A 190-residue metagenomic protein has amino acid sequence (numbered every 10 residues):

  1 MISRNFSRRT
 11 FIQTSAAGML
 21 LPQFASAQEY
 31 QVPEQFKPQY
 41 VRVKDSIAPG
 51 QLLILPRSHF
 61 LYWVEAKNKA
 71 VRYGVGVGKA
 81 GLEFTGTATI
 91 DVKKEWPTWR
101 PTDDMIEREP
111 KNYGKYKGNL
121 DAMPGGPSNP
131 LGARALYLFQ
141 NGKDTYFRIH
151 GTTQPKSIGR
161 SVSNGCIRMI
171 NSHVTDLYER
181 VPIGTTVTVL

Functional and structural regions predicted by a protein language model:
M1-G18: N-terminal secretory signal peptides and thylakoid transit peptides that target proteins across membranes
N5, P130, R168: Short aromatic/basic micro-patch
Q23-A27: Sec/Tat signal peptide C-region and signal peptidase I cleavage site
V32-F147: Gly/Pro-biased beta-strand-loop elements
N141-K143, Q154-K156, V174: Short Gly/Pro-enriched loop/turn and capping motifs at secondary-structure junctions
H150: Histidine-centered active-site/metal-ligand motif
S157-G165: Short, basic/aromatic beta-hairpin or loop at an interaction surface
I167-L190: N-terminal targeting pre-sequences for secretion and organelle import
